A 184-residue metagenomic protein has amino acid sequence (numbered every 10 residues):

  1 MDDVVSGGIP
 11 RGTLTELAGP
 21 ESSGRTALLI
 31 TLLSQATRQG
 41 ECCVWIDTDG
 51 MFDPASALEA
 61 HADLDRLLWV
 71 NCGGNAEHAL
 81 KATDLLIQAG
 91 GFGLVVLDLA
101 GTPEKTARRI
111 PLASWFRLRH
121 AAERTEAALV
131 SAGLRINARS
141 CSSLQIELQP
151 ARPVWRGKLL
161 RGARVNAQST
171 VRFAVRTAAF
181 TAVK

Functional and structural regions predicted by a protein language model:
M1-L64, A76, D84-Q88: The Walker A/P-loop phosphate-binding site
T31, L58-H61, R109-L112, L144-E147: Short, glycine/charged-enriched secondary-structure capping and boundary segments
D53-A55, H78, K105-T106, A138-S142: Switch/connector loops and helix/strand junctions flanking conserved nucleotide-binding motifs in nucleotide-processing
C72-T125, V130: Phosphate-binding/switch loop-helix module in NTP-utilizing enzymes
R119-K184: Phosphate-binding/switch region of NTP-binding enzymes
